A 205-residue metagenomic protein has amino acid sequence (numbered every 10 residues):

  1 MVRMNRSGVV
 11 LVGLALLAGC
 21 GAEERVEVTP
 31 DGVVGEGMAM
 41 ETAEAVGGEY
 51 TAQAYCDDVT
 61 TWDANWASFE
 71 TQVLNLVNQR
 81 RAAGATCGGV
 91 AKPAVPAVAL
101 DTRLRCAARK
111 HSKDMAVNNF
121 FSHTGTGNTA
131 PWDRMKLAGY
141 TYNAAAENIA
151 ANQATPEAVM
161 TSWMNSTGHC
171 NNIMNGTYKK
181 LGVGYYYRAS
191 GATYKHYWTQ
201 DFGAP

Functional and structural regions predicted by a protein language model:
M1-V10: Bacterial N-terminal signal peptides that target proteins for export
L16-G19: C-terminal motif of bacterial Sec signal peptides marking the signal peptidase cleavage site
G21-E24: Bacterial signal peptide processing site
V26-T29, V34-A39, E44-Y55, Y142 (+1 more regions): Disulfide-stabilized extracellular recognition modules
T51-V117: A short alpha-helix/helix-coil micro-patch that ends at or immediately precedes a cysteine
T71-A82, T102, C106-K113, D133 (+5 more regions): Solvent-exposed, polar/charged alpha-helical surfaces in well-ordered, non-transmembrane soluble domains, broadly
C87, F121, H169-N171: Bacterial peptidoglycan biogenesis and beta-lactam-recognition machinery
D101-A154, I173-N175: Short, surface-exposed glycine/acidic/tryptophan-bearing loops
